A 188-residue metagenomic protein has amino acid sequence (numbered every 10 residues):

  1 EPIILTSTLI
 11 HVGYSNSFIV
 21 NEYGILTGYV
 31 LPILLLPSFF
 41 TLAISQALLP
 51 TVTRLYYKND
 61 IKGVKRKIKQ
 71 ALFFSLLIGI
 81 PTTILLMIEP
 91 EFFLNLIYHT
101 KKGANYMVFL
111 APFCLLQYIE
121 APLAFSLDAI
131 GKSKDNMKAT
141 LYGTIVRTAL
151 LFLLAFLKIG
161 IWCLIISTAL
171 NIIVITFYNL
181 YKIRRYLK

Functional and structural regions predicted by a protein language model:
E1-L5, I33, L48, V52 (+8 more regions): Hydrophobic/aromatic residues within transmembrane alpha-helices of membrane transport systems, especially the TMDs
I19-T41, F73-F74: Alpha-helical transmembrane segments of polytopic membrane transporters and translocases
V30, I88, H99-L123: Alpha-helical transmembrane segments of multi-pass membrane proteins
L35-K58: Helix-loop junctions and terminal segments of transmembrane helices in multi-pass membrane transport/translocation
P81-H99: Short membrane-interface helical motifs at transmembrane helix boundaries in multi-pass membrane transporters
T100, A129-I130, L157-K158: Helix-loop interface residues and adjacent transmembrane-helix termini in multi-pass membrane transporters, primarily
P112-Y142: Membrane-interface junctions at transmembrane-helix termini in multi-pass inner-membrane proteins
S133-K134, T144-F177, R185: Membrane-interface helix-loop junctions in multi-pass transport and translocation proteins
